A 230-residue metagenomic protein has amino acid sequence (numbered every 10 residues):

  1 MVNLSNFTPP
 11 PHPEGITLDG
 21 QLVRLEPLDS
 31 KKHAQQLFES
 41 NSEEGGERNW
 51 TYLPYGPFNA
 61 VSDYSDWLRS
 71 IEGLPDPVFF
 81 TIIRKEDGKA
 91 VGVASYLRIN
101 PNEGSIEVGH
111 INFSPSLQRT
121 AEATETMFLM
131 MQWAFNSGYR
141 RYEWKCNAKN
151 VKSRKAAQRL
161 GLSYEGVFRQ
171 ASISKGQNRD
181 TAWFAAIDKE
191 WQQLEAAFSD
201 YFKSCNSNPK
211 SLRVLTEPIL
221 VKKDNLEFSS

Functional and structural regions predicted by a protein language model:
M1-T120, W133-S137, Q177-S230: GNAT-family acyltransferases
M130: Flexible ATP-lid and adjacent glycine-rich G1/G2 motifs of the Bergerat
N136-C146: Conserved GNAT acetyl-CoA-binding A-motif
W144-R154: Conserved beta-strand-loop-alpha-helix junction that forms the acyl-donor binding cleft
A156-A157, F184: Conserved active-site tyrosine of GNAT-family acetyltransferases
Q158-L162: An amphipathic alpha-helical core segment
S163-Q177: Conserved catalytic-core motifs of GNAT/GCN5-like acyltransferases
